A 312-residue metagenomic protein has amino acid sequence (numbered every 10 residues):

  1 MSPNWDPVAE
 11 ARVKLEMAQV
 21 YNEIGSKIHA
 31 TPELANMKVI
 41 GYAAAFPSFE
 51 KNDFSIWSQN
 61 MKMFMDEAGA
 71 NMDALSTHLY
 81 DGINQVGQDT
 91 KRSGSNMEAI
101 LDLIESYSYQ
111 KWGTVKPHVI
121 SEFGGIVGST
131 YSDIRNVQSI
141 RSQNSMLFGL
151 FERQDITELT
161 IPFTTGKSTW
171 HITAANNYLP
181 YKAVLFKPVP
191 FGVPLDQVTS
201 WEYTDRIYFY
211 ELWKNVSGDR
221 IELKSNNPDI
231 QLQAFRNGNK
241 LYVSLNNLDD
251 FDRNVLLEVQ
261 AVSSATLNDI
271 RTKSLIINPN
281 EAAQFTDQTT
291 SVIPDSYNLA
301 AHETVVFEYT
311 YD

Functional and structural regions predicted by a protein language model:
D6, E10-I140: Noncatalytic carbohydrate-binding groove/subsite architecture in carbohydrate-active enzymes
I120-Y208: Aromatic/acidic polysaccharide-binding cleft in carbohydrate-active enzymes
G128, Q138-N144, L223-L232, N237 (+1 more regions): Short linear interaction motifs
F163, P190-G238: Glycan-recognition and catalytic regions of carbohydrate-active enzymes
H171, I221-E222, S244, D252-L257: Extended hydrophobic-aromatic, low-complexity segments
N239-L248: Short, well-ordered beta-strand segments enriched in hydrophobic/aromatic residues
N247-D312: C-terminal beta-sandwich/jelly-roll accessory domains of carbohydrate-active enzymes
